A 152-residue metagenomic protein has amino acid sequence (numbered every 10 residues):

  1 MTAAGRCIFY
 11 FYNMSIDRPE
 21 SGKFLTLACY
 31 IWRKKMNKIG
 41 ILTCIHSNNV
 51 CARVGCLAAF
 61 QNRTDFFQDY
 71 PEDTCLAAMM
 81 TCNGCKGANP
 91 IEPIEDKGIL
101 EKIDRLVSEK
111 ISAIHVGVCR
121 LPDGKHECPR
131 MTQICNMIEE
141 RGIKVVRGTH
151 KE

Functional and structural regions predicted by a protein language model:
T2-G5: Extreme N-terminal basic, low-complexity initiation segments that serve as generic localization/processing leaders
I8-N13, R18-K35: Short, Lys/Arg-enriched N-terminal segments with co-localized hydrophobic residues within the first ~10-30 amino acids
F9, K23, I31, R53 (+4 more regions): Residue-level detector of bioactive/disordered segments in secreted/extracellular proteins and virion assembly
K35-N37, K110: Residue-level preference for short coil/turn positions at secondary-structure junctions
N37-I103, E127: Conserved mixed alpha/beta catalytic, RNA-binding, or beta-rich assembly cores of soluble enzyme, regulatory
L76-R147: Cofactor-cradling patches in redox/metallo enzymes
T149-E152: Charged phosphate-binding loop/patch that engages nucleotide di/tri-phosphates or the phosphate backbone of nucleic
